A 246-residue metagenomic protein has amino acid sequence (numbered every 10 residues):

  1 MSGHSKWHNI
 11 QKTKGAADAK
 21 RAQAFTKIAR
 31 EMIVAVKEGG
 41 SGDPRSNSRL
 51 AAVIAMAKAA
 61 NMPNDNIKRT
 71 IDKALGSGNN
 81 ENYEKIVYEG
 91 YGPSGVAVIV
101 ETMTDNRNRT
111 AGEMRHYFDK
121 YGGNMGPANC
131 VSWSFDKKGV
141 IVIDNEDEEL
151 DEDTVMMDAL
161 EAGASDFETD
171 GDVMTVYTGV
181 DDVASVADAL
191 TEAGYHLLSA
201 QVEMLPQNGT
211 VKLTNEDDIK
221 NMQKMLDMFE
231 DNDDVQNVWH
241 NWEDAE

Functional and structural regions predicted by a protein language model:
M1-G126, C130-V140, E243: N-terminal cationic and glycine-rich segments that engage phosphates or anionic surfaces
V142-E246: Positively charged, low-complexity, intrinsically disordered RNA-binding extensions
